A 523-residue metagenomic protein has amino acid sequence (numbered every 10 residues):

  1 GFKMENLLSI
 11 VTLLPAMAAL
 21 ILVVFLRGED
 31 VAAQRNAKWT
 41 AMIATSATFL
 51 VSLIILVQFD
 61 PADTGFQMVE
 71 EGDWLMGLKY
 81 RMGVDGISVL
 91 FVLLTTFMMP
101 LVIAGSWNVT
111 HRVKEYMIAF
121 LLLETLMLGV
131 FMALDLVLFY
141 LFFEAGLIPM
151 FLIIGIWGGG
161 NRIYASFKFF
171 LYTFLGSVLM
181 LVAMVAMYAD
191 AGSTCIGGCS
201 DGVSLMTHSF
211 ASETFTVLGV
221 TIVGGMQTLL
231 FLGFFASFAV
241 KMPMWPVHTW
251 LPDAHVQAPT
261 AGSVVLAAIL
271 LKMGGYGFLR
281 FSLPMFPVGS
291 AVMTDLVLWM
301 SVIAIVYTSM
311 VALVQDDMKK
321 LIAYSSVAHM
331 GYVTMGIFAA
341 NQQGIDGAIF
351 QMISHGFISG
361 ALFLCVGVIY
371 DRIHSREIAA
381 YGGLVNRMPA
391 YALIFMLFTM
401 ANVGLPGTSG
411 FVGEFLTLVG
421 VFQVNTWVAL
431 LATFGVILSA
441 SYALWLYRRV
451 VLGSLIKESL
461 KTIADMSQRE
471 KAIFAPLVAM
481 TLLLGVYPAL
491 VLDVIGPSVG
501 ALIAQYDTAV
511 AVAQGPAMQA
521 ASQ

Functional and structural regions predicted by a protein language model:
F2-L7, I21-I118, G197-G219, A501 (+1 more regions): Transmembrane helix-loop-helix hairpins at membrane boundaries of multipass inner-membrane proteins
M4-L14, V84-T95, L136-P149, Q227-F238 (+2 more regions): Structural signature of hydrophobic alpha-helical transmembrane segments
I10-R27, M42-I55, V92-S106, L123-T125 (+6 more regions): Central hydrophobic cores of alpha-helical transmembrane segments in multi-pass inner-membrane proteins across all
A19-V24, L53, P100-A104, M127-G129 (+9 more regions): Alpha-helical transmembrane segments of multipass membrane proteins
L20-V31, M99-T110, L152-N161, K241-V256 (+3 more regions): C-terminal ends of transmembrane helices
G28-A37, E115-L122, L126-I222, V311-Y324 (+1 more regions): Alpha-helical multi-pass transmembrane bundles of energy-transducing inner-membrane proteins
F59-K79, L179-H248, F278-L296, G344 (+5 more regions): Juxtamembrane/interfacial segments at transmembrane-helix boundaries in multi-pass membrane proteins
W245, S359-L362, L430-T462: Predominantly late transmembrane helices and immediately cytosolic-facing juxtamembrane segments
